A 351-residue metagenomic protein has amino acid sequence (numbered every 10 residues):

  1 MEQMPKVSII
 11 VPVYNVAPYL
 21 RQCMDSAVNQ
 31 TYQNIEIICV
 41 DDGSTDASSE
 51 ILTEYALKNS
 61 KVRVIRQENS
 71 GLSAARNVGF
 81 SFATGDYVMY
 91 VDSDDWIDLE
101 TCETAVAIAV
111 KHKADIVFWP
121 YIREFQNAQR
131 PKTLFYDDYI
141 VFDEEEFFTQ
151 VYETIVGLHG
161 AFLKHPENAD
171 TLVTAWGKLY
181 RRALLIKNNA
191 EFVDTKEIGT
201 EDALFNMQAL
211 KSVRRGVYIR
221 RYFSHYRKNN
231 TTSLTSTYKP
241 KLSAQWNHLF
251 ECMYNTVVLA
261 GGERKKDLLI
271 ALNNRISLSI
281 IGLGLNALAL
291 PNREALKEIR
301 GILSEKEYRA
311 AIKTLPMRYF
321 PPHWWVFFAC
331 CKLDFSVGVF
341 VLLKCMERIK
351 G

Functional and structural regions predicted by a protein language model:
M1-N29: N-proximal low-complexity "stem/linker" segments adjacent to membrane-targeting elements
S26, D41-E50: A conserved acidic beta->alpha catalytic loop
N34-G43, R63-E68, D92-S93: Short beta-strand/loop segment that forms part of the nucleotide-sugar
Q67-A83, W96, T104: Glycine-rich, basic loop-to-helix element that forms the pyrophosphate-binding segment of sugar-nucleotide handling
L72, S93-I219, S224-K241: Donor-binding/catalytic cores of nucleotide-activated saccharide and glycerol-phosphate transferases/polymerases
V88: Short aromatic/hydrophobic "clamp" motif used to bind/position activated sugar donors
A114, N255, L285-G351: Membrane-interface aromatic/basic loop that binds lipid-linked glycans or pyrophosphate carriers, typified by
R221-N230, S236-E263, L278-R309: Catalytic core of nucleotide-sugar-dependent glycosyltransferases
